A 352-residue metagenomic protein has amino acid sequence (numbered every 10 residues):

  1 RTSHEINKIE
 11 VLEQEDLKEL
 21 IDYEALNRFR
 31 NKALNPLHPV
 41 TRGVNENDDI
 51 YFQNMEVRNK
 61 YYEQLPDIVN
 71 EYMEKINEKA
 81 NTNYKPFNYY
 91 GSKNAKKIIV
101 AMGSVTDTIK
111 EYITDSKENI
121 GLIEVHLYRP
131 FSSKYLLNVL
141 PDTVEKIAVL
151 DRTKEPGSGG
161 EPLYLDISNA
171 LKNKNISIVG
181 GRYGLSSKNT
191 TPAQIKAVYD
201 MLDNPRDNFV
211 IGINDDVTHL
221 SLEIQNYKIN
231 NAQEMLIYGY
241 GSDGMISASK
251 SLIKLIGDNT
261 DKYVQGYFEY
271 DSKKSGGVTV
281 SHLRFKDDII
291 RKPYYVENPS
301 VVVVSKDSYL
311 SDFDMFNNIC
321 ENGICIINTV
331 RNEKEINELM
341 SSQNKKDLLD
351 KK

Functional and structural regions predicted by a protein language model:
R1-H4, G103-V105, T153-K154, R182-S187 (+2 more regions): Glycine-rich beta-alpha junction loops
R1-N88: Conformationally flexible catalytic loops at phosphate/diphosphate-handling active centers
I68-Y84, A101-T108, V125-S133, R284 (+1 more regions): A general structural motif
E71, E111-L122, K172-N173, L255-K262: Short helix-loop-beta junction
M73-K97, S221-A232: Glycine-/acidic-rich phosphate or pyrophosphate-binding loops and their flanking alpha/beta elements
N94-E118, F131-L136: Redox- and metal-dependent alpha/beta enzyme cores, enriched for Fe-S-associated oxidoreductases and cofactor-handling
P130-K134, T143-K146, L150-E161, A232-G241 (+1 more regions): Active-site cofactor/cluster-binding pocket
K146-K228, K352: Peripheral docking tails and interdomain loops at the edges of cofactor- or intermediate-handling domains
